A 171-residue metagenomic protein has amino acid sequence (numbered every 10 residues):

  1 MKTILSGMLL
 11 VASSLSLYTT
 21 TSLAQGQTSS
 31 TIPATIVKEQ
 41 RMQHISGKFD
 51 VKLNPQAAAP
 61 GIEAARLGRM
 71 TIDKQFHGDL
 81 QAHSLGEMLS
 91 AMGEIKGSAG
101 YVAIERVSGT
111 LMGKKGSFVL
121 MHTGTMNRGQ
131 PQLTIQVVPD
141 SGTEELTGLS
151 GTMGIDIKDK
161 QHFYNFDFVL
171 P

Functional and structural regions predicted by a protein language model:
I4-L5, S13-P171: Targeting-peptide/extracellular-domain and disordered-appendage signature
